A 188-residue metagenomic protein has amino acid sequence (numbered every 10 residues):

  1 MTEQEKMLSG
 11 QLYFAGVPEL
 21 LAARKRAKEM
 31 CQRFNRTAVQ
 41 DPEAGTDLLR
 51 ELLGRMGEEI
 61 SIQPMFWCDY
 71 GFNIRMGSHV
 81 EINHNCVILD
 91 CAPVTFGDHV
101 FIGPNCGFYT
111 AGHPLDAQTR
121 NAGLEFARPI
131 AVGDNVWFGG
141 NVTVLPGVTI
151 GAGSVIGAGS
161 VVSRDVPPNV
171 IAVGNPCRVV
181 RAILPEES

Functional and structural regions predicted by a protein language model:
M1-E59, C177-R181, P185-S188: Terminal amphipathic alpha-helical/low-complexity segments used for targeting or macromolecular assembly
V39, F66-T149, N175-S188: Flexible, glycine/small-residue-enriched loop-and-beta-strand segment within the central core of proteins
F101, S154-V155: Short alpha-helix at the nucleotide-sugar/activated-sugar donor binding site of glycosyltransferases and closely
W137, V155, I171-V173: Short-chain dehydrogenase/reductase
V148-G151, V166: Extended beta-solenoid/beta-helix repeat architectures
S163-N169, E186: Gly/Pro- and small hydrophobic-enriched strand-loop and loop-to-helix capping segments that sit at the rims
